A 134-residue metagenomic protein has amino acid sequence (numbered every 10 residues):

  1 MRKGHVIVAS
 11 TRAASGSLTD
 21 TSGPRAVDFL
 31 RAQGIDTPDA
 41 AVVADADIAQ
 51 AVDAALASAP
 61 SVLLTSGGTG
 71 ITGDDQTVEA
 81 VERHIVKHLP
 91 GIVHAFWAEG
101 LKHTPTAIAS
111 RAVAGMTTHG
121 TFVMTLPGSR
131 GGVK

Functional and structural regions predicted by a protein language model:
M1-D45: Glycine-rich phosphate/diphosphate-binding loop of Rossmann-like nucleotide-binding domains
M1-R2, S58-P60, T118-T121: Short coil/turn connectors at secondary-structure junctions
T11-R12, G68-Q76, G128-G131: Short glycine-rich anion-binding loops that position phosphate/pyrophosphate groups of nucleotides and phosphorylated
T19, A44-V52, H103-A107: A general structural motif
R31, D36-T65, G70-I85: N-terminal small/polar loop signature for handling phosphorylated ligands or for N-terminal nucleophile
T77-K134: Proline/glycine-rich low-complexity loops and linkers
